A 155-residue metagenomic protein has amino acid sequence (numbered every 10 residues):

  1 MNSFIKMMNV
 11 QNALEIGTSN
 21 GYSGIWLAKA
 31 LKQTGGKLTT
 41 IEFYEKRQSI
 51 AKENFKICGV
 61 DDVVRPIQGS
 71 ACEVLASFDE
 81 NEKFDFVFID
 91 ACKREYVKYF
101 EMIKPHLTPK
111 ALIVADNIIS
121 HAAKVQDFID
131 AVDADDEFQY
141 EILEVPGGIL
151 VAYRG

Functional and structural regions predicted by a protein language model:
N2-G155: S-adenosylmethionine/decaboxylated-SAM
